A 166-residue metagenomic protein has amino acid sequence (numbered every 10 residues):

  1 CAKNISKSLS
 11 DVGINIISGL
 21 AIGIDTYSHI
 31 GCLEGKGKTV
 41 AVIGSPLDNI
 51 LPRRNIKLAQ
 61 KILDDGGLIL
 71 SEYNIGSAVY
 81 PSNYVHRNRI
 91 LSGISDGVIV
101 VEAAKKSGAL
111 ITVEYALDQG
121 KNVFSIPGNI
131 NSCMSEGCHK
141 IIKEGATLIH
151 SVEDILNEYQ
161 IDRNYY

Functional and structural regions predicted by a protein language model:
C1-Y166: Glycine-biased, small-residue-rich flexible motifs in mid-sequence functional cores and linkers
